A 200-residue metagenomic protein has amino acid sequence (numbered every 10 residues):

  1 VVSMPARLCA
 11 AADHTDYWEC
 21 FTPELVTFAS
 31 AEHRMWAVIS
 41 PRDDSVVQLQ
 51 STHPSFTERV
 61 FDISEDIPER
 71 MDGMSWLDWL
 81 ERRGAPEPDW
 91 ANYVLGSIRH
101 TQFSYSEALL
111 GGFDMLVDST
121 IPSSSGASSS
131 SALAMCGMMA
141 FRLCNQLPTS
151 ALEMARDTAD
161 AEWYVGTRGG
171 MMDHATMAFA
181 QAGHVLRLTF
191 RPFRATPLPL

Functional and structural regions predicted by a protein language model:
V1-A127, M138-A151, A155-R156, A161-V165 (+3 more regions): ATP-binding N-lobe of GHMP and related small-molecule kinases
S131-C136: Glycine-rich nucleophile elbow surrounding the catalytic serine of serine-hydrolase chemistry
